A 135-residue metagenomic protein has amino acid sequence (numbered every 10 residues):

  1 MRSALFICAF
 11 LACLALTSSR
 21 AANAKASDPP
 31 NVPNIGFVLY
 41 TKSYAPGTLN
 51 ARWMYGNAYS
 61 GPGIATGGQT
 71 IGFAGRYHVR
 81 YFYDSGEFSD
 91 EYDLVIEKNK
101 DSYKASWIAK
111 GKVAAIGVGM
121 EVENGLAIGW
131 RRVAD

Functional and structural regions predicted by a protein language model:
M1-A4: Positively charged n-region of N-terminal signal peptides that target proteins for export
I7-A15: Bacterial N-terminal signal peptides
A22-D135: Central antiparallel beta-sheet cores of small beta-barrel/beta-sandwich binding domains
